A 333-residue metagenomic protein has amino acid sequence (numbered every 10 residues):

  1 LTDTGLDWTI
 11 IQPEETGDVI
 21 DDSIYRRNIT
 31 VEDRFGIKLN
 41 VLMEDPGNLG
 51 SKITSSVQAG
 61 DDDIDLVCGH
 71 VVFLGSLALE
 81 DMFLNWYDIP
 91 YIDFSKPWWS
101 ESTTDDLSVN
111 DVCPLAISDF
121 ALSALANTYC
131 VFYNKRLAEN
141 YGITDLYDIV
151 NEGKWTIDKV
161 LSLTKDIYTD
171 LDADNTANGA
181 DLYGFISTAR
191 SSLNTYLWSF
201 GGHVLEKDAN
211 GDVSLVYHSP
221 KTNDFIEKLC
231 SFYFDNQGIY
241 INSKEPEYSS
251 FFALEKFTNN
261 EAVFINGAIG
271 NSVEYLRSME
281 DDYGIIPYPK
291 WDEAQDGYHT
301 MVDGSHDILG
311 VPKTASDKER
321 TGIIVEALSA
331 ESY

Functional and structural regions predicted by a protein language model:
L1-E80: Conserved N-terminal structural module of periplasmic/extracytoplasmic solute-binding proteins
T2-D3, G60-V67, V71, V109-V131 (+2 more regions): Extracytoplasmic/periplasmic solute-binding protein
R34-M43, L146-I149, V213, C230-E247 (+1 more regions): A local structural motif
M43-K52, G153-K159, N242-T258: Short helix-initiation/N-cap motifs at beta->coil->alpha
T54-Q58, D62-F73, A78-E139, Y183-G184 (+2 more regions): A structural signal for short loop-to-beta-strand junctions that line the ligand-binding cleft of periplasmic/secreted
D65-C68, V263-G267: Paired acidic/hydrophobic, glycine-rich loop segments that form the ligand-binding mouth/hinge of periplasmic-binding
L161-T164, Y196-W198, G202-P246: Glycine-centered hinge/linker elements that transmit conformational signals in sensory and ligand-binding systems
L276-Y333: Extracytoplasmic/periplasmic substrate-recognition and gating elements
